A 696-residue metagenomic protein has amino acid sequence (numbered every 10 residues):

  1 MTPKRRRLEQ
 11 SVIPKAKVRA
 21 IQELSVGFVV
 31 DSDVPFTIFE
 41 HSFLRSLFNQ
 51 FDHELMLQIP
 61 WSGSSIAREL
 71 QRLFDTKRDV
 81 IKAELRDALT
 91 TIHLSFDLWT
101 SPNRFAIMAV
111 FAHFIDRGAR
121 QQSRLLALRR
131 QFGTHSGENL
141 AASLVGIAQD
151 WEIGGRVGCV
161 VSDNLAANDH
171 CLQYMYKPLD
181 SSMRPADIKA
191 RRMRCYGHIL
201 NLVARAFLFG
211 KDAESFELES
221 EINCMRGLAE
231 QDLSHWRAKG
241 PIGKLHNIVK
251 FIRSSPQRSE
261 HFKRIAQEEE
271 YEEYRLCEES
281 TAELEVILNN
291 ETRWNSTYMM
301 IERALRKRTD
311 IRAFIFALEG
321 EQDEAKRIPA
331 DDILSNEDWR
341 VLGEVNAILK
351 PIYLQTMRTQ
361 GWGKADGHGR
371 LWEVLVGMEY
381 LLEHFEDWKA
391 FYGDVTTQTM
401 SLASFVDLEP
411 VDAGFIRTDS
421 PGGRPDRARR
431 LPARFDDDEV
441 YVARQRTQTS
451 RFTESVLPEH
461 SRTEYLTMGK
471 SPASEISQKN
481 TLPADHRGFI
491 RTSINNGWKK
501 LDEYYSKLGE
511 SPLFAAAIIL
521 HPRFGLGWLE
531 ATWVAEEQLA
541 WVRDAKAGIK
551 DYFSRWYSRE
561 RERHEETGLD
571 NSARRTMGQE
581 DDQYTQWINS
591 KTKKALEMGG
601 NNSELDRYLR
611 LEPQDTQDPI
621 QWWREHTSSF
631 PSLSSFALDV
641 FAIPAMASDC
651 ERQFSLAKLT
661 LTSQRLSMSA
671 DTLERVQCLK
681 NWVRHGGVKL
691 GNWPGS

Functional and structural regions predicted by a protein language model:
M1-S46: Intrinsically disordered, low-complexity regulatory regions of eukaryotic transcription factors
S32, F36, E40, R45-H246 (+2 more regions): Active-site neighborhood segments
D33-F36, W99-P102, Q131-H135, V161-D163 (+6 more regions): Conserved, non-catalytic sequence blocks in retroelement Pol enzymes and Pol-derived host proteins
W99, R237, F251-S254, F262 (+2 more regions): Extended serine/threonine- and charged-residue-rich low-complexity intrinsically disordered regions
H170-Y174, R191-E337: Metal-ion-coordinating, acidic/His-rich active-site neighborhoods of enzymes acting on phosphate-containing substrates
M183, E279-A282, S628-I643: Short, hydrophobic/aliphatic alpha-helical segments
N295-L305, I311, L633-T662: Short amphipathic alpha-helical "interface-anchor" segments enriched in bulky aromatics
K550-T567, N571, L609, L661-S696: Polyampholytic, low-complexity intrinsically disordered segments
